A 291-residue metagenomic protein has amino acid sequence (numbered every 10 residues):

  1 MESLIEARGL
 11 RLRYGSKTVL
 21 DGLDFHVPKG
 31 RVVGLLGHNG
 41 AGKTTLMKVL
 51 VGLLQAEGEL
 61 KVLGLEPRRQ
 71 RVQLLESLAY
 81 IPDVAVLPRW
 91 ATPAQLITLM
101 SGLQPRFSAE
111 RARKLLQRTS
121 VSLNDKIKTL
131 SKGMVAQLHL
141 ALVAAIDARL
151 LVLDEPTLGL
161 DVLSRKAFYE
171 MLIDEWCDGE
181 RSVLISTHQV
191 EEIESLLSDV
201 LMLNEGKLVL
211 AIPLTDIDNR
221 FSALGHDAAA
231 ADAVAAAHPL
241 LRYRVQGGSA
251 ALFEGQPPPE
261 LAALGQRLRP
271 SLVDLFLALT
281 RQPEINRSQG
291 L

Functional and structural regions predicted by a protein language model:
I5, L20-G22, L75: Conserved structural motif at the start of ABC-family nucleotide-binding domains
G37-G42: Walker A (P-loop) phosphate-binding loop of ABC-type ATPase nucleotide-binding domains
V51: Helix-to-loop junction immediately C-terminal to a conserved catalytic motif
G58-R69, Q73-L74: Conserved ABC transporter NBD signature motif
P82-H139: ABC-family P-loop ATPase nucleotide-binding domains
L151-E155, L160: Catalytic Walker B motif of ABC-type/P-loop ATPase nucleotide-binding domains
A167-F253: ABC transporter nucleotide-binding domain
